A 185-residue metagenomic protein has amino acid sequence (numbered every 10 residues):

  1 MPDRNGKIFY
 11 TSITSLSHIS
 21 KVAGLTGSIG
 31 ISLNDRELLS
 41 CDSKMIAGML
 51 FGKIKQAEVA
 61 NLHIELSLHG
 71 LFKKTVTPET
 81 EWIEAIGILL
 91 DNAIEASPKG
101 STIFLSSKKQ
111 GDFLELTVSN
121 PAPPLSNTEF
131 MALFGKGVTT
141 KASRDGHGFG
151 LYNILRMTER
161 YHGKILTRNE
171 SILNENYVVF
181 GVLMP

Functional and structural regions predicted by a protein language model:
D3-G6, E79-I103, R160: Conserved ATP-binding N-box helix of the HATPase_c
L38, I64-A85: Conserved short strand/loop->alpha-helix "switch" segment adjacent to the catalytic nucleotide/phosphoryl-transfer site
L38-A60: Short beta-to-alpha transition helix within the HATPase_c
A93, S119-P124: Glycine-rich acidic phosphate-binding loop
G100-D112: Short beta-strand/loop element within the Bergerat-fold HATPase_c
L125-G137: Short conserved segment of the HATPase_c
N153-I165: Conserved glycine-/histidine-rich ATP-lid loop and adjacent helix of the Bergerat-fold HATPase_c
